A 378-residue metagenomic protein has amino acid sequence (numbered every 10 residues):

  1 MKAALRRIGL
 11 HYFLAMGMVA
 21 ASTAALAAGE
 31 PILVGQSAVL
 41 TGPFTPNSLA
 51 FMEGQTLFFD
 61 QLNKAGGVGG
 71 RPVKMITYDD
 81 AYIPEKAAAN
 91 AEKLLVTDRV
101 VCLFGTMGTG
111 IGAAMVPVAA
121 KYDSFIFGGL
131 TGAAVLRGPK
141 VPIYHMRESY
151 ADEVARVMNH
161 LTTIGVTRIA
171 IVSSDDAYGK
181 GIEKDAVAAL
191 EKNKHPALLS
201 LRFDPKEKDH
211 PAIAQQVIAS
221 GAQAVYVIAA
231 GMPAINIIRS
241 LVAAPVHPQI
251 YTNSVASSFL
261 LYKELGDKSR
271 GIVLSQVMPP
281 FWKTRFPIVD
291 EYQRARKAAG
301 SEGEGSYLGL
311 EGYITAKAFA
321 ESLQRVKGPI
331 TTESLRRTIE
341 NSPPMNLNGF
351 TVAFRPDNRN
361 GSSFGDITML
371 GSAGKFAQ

Functional and structural regions predicted by a protein language model:
M1-L33: Short, low-complexity disordered leader/linker segments with a strong preference for bacterial N-terminal type II
I8, L33, P46-E53, A65-V135 (+3 more regions): Beta-alpha junction/loop-to-helix N-cap segments that form part of ligand/metal-binding clefts
A25-Q36, G67-P72, L161-T167: Immediate post-signal peptide segment of exported/extracytoplasmic ligand-binding proteins
I32-Q55, Y78-E85, M107-G108, V172-K180 (+3 more regions): Extracytoplasmic "Venus flytrap"
A89, A133-V135, V141-P245, F281-D290 (+1 more regions): Extracellular/periplasmic Venus flytrap/periplasmic-binding protein
L94, D98-M107, F127-G129, R168-S173 (+4 more regions): Periplasmic-binding protein-like
I238-G312, G371-A377: Extracellular/periplasmic periplasmic-binding protein-like sensory domains
A298-G309, A320-F376: Segments of small-molecule ligand-sensing domains
